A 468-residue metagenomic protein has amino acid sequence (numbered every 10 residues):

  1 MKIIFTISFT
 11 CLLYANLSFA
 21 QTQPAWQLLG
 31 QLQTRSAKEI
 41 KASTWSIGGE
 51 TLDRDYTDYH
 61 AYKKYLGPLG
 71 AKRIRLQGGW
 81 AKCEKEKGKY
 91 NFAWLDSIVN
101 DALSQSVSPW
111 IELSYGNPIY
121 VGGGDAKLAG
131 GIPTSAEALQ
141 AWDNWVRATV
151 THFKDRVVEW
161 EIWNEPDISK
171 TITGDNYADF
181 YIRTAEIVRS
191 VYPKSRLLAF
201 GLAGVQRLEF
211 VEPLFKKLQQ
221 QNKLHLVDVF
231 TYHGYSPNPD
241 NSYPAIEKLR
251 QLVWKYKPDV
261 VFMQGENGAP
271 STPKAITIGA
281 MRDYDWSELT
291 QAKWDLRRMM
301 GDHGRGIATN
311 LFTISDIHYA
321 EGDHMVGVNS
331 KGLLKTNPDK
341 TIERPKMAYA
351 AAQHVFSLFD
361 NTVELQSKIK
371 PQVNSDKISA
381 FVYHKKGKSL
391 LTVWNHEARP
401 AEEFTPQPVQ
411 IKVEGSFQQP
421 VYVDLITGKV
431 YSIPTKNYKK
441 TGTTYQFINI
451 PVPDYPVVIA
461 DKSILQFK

Functional and structural regions predicted by a protein language model:
M1-Q21: Bacterial Sec-dependent N-terminal signal peptides
Q21-R73, K85, N100, S104-S106 (+1 more regions): N-terminal carbohydrate-binding accessory modules
L69-D228, P237: Substrate-binding cleft and catalytic face of glycoside hydrolase catalytic domains, especially the flexible beta-alpha
G174-G301, R305-T309: Noncatalytic carbohydrate-binding groove/subsite architecture in carbohydrate-active enzymes
A269-Q353, Q366-D376: Aromatic/acidic polysaccharide-binding cleft in carbohydrate-active enzymes
P371-S416, P456-V458: Carbohydrate-binding surface patches
I411-V430: Solvent-exposed beta-hairpin/edge-strand motifs
P434-K468: C-terminal beta-strand-rich structural cap/linker in extracellular carbohydrate-active enzymes
